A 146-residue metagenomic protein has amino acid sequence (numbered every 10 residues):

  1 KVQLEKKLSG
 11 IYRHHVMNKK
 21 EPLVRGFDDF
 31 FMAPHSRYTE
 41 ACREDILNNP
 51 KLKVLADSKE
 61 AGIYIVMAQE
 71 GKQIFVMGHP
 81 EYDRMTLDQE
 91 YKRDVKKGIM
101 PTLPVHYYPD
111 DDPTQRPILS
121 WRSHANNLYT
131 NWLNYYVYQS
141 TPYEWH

Functional and structural regions predicted by a protein language model:
V2-M85: Pocket-forming structural segment of enzyme catalytic cores
P80-H146: Acyltransferase
